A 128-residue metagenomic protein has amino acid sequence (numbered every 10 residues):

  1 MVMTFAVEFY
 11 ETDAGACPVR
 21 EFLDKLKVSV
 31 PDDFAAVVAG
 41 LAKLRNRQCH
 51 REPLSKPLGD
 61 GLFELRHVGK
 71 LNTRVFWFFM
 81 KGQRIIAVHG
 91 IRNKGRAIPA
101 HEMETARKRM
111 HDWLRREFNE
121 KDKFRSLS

Functional and structural regions predicted by a protein language model:
M1-N72, K81-I85, R92-S128: Basic, Lys/Arg-enriched alpha-helical interface segments
